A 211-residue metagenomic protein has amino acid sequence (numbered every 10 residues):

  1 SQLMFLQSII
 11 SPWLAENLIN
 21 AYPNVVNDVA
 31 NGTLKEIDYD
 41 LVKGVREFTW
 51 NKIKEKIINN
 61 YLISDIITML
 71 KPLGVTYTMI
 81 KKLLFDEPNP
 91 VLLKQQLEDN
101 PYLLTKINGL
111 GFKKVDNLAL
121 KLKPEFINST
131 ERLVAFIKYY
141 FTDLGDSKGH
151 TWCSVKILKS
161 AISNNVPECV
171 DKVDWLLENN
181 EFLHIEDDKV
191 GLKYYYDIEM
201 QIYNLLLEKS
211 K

Functional and structural regions predicted by a protein language model:
S1-R132, Y139: Long, highly charged, low-complexity intrinsically disordered interaction regions that mediate electrostatic DNA/RNA
V26, I57, Y61, F141-G145 (+3 more regions): Conserved NTP-handling cores and scaffolds of large molecular machines
I63, T76-M79, D146-H150, E168 (+1 more regions): Intrinsically disordered or highly flexible coil/loop and linker segments, enriched in small and charged/polar residues
V134-W152: Short amphipathic alpha-helical interface segments
K148-S163: Short acidic, hydrophobic short linear motifs in intrinsically disordered regions
W152, E186-K211: ASCE P-loop NTPase motor cores of helicases and related translocases
S163-D187: Charge-enriched amphipathic alpha-helical scaffolds
